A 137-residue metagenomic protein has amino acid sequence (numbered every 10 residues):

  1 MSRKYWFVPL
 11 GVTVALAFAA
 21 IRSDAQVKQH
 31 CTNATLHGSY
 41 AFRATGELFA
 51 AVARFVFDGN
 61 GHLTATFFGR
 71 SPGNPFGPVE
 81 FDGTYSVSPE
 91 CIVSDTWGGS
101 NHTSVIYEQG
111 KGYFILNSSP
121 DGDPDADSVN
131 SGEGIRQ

Functional and structural regions predicted by a protein language model:
M1-L10: Bacterial N-terminal signal peptides that target proteins for export
P9-A17: Bacterial N-terminal signal peptides
S23-Q137: Mature soluble binding/inhibitory domains
